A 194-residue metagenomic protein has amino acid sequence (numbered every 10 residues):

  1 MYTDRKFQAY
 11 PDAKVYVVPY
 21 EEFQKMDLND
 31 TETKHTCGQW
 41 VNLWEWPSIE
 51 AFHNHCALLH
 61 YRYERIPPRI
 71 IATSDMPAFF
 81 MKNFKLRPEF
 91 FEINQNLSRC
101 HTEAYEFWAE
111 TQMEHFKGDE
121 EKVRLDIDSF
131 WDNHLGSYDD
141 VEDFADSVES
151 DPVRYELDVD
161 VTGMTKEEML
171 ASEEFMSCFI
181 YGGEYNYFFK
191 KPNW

Functional and structural regions predicted by a protein language model:
M1-L59: N-terminal ordered "arm"
T3-A13, N29, E149-W194: Acidic, proline/glycine-rich low-complexity IDRs
F23-T36, E64, H115-K122, E168: Intrinsically disordered, low-complexity coil segments
T36, F116, H134, V161 (+1 more regions): Intrinsically disordered, low-complexity segments enriched in small/polar residues
W40, W44-W46, W108, W131 (+1 more regions): A residue-identity detector for tryptophan
H53-D151: Mixed-charge (acidic/basic) macromolecular-recognition segments
